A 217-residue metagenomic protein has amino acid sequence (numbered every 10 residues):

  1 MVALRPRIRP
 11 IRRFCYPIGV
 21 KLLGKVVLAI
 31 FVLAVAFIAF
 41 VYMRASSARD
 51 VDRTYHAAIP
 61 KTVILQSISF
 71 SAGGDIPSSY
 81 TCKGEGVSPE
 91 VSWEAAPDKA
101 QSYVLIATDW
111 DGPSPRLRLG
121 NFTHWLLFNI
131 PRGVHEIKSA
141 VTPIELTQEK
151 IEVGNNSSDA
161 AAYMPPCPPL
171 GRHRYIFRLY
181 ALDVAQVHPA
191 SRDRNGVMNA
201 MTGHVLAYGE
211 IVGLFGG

Functional and structural regions predicted by a protein language model:
A3, R7-P10, Y16: Short, positively charged and aromatic/hydrophobic N-terminal segments
P10-I11, L33: N-terminal leader/targeting signatures
K21-G217: N-terminus-centered regions that define maturation/targeting leaders and the start of the first functional domain
